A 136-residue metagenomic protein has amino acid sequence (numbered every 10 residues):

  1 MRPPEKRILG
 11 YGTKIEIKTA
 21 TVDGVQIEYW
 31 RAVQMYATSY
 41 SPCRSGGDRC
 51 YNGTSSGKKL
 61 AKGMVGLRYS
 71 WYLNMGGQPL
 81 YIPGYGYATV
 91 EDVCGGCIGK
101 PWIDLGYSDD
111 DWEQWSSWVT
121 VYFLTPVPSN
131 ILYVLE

Functional and structural regions predicted by a protein language model:
M1-D23: Non-catalytic extracellular/periplasmic "stalk" and linker regions immediately N-terminal to catalytic or recognition
I15-E136: Solvent-exposed, well-ordered loop and adjacent helix/strand elements within mature globular domains that form
